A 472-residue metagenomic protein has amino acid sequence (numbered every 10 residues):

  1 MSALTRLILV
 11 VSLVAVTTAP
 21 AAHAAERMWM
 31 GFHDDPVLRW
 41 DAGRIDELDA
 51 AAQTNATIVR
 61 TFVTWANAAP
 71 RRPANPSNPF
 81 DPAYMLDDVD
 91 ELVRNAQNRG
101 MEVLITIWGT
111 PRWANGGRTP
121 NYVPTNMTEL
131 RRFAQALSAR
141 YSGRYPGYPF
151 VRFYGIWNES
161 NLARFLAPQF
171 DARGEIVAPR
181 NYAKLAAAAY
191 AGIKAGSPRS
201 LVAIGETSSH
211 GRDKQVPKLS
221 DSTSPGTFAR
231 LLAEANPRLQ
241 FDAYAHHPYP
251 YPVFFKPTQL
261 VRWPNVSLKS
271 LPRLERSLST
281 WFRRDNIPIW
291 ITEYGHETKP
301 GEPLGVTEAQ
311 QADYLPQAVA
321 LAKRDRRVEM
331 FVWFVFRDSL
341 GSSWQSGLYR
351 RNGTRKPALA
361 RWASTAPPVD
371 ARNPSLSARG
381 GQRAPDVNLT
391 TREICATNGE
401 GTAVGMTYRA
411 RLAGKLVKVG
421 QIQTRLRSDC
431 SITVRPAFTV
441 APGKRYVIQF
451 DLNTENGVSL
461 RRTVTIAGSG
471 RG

Functional and structural regions predicted by a protein language model:
L7-T17: Bacterial N-terminal signal peptides
A24-I58, F62-T64: Boundary/entry segment of secreted carbohydrate-active catalytic domains
D41-I45, R131-Y145, F150-R152, R173-A309: Noncatalytic carbohydrate-binding groove/subsite architecture in carbohydrate-active enzymes
T54-P217, Y249-Y251, K299: Substrate-binding cleft and catalytic face of glycoside hydrolase catalytic domains, especially the flexible beta-alpha
G143, S160, F165, R173 (+1 more regions): Aromatic-rich peripheral "rim/lid" segments of glycoside hydrolase catalytic domains that contact and position glycan
V417-D429, T465-I466: Solvent-exposed serine/threonine-rich low-complexity stretches and specific carbohydrate-binding patches
I448-V458: Enriched for extracellular/lumenal, surface-exposed ectodomains of secreted and cell-surface proteins
V458-G468: Edge beta-strands of extracellular beta-sandwich domains
